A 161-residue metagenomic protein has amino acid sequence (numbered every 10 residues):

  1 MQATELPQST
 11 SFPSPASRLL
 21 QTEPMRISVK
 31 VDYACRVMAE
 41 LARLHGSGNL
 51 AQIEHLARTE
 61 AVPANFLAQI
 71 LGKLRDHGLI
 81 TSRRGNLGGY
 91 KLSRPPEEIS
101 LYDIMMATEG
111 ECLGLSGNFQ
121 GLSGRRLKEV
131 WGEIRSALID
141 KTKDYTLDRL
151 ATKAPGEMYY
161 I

Functional and structural regions predicted by a protein language model:
Q2-Q21, F119-I161: C-terminal regulatory/oligomerization modules of transcriptional regulators
I27-V62, K91: N-terminal helix-turn-helix DNA-binding core of bacterial DNA-binding proteins
R58, R75-D76: Alpha-helical residues within the helix-turn-helix
N65: Key DNA-contact positions within bacterial/archaeal DNA-binding proteins
L71-G72: Short, hydrophobic-biased segments on the C-terminal half of alpha helices that form "recognition helices"
H77-L92: Beta-hairpin "wing" of winged helix-turn-helix
P96-Q120: Conserved segment of winged-helix/HTH DNA-binding domains
